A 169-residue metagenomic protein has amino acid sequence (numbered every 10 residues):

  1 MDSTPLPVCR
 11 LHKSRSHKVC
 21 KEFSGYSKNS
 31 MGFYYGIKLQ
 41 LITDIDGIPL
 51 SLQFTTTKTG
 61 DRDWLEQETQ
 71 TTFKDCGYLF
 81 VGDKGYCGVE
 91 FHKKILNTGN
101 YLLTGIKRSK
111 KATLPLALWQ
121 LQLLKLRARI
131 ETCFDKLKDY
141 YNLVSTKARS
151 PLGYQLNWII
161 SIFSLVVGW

Functional and structural regions predicted by a protein language model:
M1-K84, G88-N97, K107-R108: Polybasic low-complexity intrinsically disordered regions
P7-K13, T113-P115, N157: Short, solvent-exposed polar/charged micro-motifs at secondary-structure junctions
N29-G32, K147-W158: Structural motif
K58, G88, R127-I130, L156 (+1 more regions): A structural signal for well-ordered alpha-helical scaffolds and beta->alpha junctions
R62-L65, F134, I160: A general structural signal for well-ordered alpha-helical segments in protein cores
L79, K84-S150: Helix-centered, glycine/charged polyanion-binding patches within enzymatic domains that contact phosphate-containing
G153-W169: Charged phosphate-binding loop/patch that engages nucleotide di/tri-phosphates or the phosphate backbone of nucleic
